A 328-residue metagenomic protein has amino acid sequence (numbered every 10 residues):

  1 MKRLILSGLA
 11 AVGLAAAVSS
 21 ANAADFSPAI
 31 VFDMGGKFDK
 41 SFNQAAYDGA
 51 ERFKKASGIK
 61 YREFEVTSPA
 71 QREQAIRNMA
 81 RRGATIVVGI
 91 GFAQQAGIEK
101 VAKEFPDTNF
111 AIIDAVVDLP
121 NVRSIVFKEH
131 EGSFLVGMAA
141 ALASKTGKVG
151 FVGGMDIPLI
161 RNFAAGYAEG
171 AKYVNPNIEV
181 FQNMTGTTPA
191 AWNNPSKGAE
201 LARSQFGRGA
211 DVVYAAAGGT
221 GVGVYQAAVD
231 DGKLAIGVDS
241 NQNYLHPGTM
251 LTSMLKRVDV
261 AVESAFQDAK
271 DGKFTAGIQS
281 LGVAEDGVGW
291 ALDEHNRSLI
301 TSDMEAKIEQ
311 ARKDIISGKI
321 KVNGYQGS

Functional and structural regions predicted by a protein language model:
M1-L9: Bacterial N-terminal signal peptides that target proteins for export
R3, A15-A16: Compositionally biased, low-complexity segments
A10-A11, A21: Cleavable N-terminal signal peptides
A17-A23: Sec/Tat signal peptide C-region and signal peptidase I cleavage site
A23-S328: A residue-level marker of the well-folded mature domains of exported/periplasmic proteins
